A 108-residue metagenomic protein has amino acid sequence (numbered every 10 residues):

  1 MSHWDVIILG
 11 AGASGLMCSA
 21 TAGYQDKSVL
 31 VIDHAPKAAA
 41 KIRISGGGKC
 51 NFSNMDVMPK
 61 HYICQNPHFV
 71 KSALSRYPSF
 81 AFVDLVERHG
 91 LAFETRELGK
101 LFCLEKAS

Functional and structural regions predicted by a protein language model:
W4-V31: N-terminal Rossmann-like FAD-binding beta1-loop-alpha1 element of flavoenzymes
D5-V6, H68-S72: Short, contiguous strand/loop micro-motifs
V6-A11, I42-I44, T95: Short glycine- and Lys/Arg-enriched binding-loop motifs that mark or flank ligand-binding interfaces
A11-L16, G47-K49, L91, K100: Gly/Ser/Thr-rich helix-start
M17, K37, Y77, A81: Conserved active-site and cofactor/substrate-binding residues in soluble primary-metabolism enzymes
T21, A35-H68: Conserved N-terminal glycine-rich FAD pyrophosphate-binding loop of Rossmann-like flavoproteins
Y62-C64, A73-P78: Glycine-rich phosphate/pyrophosphate-binding loop regions near the starts of catalytic domains
R76-S108: Feature captures the FAD/FMN-dependent oxidoreductase FAD-binding
